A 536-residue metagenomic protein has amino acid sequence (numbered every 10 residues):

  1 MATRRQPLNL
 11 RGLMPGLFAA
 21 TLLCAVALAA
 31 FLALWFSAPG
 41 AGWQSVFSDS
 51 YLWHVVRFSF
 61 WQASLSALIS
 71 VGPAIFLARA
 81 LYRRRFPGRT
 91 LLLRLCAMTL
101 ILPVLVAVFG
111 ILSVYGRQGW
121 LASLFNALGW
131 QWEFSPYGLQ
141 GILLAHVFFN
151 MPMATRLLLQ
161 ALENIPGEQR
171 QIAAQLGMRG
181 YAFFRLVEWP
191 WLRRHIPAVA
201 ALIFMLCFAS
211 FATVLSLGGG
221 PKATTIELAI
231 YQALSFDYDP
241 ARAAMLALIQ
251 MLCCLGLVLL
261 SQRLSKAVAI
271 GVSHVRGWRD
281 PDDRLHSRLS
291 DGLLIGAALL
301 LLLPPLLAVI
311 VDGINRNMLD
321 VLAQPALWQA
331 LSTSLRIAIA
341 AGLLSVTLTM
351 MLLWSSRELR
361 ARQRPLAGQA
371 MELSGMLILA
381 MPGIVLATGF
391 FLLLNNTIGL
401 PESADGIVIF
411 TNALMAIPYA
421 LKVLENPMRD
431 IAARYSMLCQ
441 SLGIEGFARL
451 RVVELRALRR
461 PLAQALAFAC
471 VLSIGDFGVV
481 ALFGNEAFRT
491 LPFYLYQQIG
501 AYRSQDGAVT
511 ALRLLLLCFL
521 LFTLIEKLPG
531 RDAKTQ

Functional and structural regions predicted by a protein language model:
R4, L264-A297: Flexible interhelical linker loops that connect adjacent transmembrane helices in multi-pass membrane transporters
P7-A41, S50-E163, W191-S216, M245-S261 (+6 more regions): Membrane-water interface segments at the C-terminal ends of transmembrane alpha-helices in multi-pass inner-membrane
S45, T90-L93, N126, G167-Q175 (+12 more regions): Short amphipathic alpha-helical coupling elements at transmembrane boundaries
L52, Q169, M178, F211 (+8 more regions): Membrane-helix interface/capping residues of multi-pass secondary transporters
R84, E163-L192, L359, M437-L458: Short helix-to-coil transition segments within interhelical loops that connect adjacent transmembrane helices
S113, A212-Y238, D476-S504: Glycine-rich helix-loop "coupling/hinge" segments at transmembrane-helix boundaries in multipass transporters
R179-F183, A269-D282, N317-M318, E445: Juxtamembrane inter-helical linkers in multi-pass membrane proteins
I270-P281, A361-R362, L528-Q536: Short cytosolic juxtamembrane segments of multi-pass membrane proteins
